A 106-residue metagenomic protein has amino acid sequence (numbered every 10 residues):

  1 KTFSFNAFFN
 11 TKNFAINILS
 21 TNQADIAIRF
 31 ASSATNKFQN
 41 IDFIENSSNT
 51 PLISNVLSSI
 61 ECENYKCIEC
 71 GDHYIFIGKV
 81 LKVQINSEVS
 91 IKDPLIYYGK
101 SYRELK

Functional and structural regions predicted by a protein language model:
K1-K106: Basic, polyanion-binding surface patches
